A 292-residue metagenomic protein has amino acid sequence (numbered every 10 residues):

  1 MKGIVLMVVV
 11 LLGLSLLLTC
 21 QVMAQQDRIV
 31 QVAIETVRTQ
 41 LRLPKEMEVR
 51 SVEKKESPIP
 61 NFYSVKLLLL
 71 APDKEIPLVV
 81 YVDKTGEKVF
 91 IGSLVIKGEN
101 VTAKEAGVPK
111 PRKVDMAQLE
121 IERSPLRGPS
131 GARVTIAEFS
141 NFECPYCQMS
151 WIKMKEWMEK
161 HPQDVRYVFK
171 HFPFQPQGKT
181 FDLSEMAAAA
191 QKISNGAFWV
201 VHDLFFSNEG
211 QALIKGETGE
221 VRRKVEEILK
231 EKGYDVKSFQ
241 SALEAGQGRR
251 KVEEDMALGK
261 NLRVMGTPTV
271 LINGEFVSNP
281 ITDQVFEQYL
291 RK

Functional and structural regions predicted by a protein language model:
G3, Q25-T36, Q40, K66 (+3 more regions): Cysteine-centric redox/oxidoreductase cores and disulfide-bonded domains
M7-L17: Bacterial N-terminal signal peptides
K45-V80: Exposed beta-strand-loop-beta-strand "reactive/processing" segments of non-cytosolic proteins
K74-E105, I272-K292: Non-catalytic, surface beta->alpha helical segment in thiol-disulfide oxidoreductase systems
Q118-V134, E159: A short beta-strand-turn-helix
S130-C144, Y167, H171: Short active-site neighborhood of thiol/selenol oxidoreductases, capturing the structured segment around
F139, C144-S150, T269-L271: The canonical Cys-X-X-Cys-His
Q148-K160: Typically the conserved alpha-helix immediately C-terminal to a functionally engaged Cys/Sec in thioredoxin-like
